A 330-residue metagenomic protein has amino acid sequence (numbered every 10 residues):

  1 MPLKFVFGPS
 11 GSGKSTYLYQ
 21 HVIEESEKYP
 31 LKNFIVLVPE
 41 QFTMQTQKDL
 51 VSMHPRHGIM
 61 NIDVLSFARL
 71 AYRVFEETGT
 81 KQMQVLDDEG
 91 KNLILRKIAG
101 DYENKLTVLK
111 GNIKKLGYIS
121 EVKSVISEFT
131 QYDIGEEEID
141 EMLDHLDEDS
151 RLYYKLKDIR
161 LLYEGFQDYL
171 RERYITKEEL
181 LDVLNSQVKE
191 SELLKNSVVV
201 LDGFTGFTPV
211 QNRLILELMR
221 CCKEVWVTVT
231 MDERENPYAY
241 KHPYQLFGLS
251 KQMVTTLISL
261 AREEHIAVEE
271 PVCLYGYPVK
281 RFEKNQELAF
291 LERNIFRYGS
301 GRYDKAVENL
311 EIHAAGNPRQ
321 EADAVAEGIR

Functional and structural regions predicted by a protein language model:
P2-V51: Glycine-rich P-loop/Walker A and Walker A-like loops and their local beta1-loop-alpha1 context in P-loop NTPases
P2-V6, K14-Y17, D101-G203, L214 (+2 more regions): Accessory N-terminal region flanking or inserted into the helicase ATPase core in nucleic-acid motor proteins
G13-T16, E40, L95, D202 (+1 more regions): Carbohydrate-active enzymes and regulators
Q20-E27, T208-K223, A326-R330: Histidine-anchored nucleotide/phosphate-binding helix
L31-E138: Conserved P-loop NTPase-based nucleic-acid remodeling module centered on helicase motor cores
V36-V38, V64, V200, E224-V229: Structural recognition of the conserved hydrophobic beta-strand(s) that form the central parallel beta-sheet of P-loop
G203-V279: Extended, H/D-rich, highly charged conserved domains that either
E311-R330: Domain-scale recognition of functional cores that engage charged ligands
